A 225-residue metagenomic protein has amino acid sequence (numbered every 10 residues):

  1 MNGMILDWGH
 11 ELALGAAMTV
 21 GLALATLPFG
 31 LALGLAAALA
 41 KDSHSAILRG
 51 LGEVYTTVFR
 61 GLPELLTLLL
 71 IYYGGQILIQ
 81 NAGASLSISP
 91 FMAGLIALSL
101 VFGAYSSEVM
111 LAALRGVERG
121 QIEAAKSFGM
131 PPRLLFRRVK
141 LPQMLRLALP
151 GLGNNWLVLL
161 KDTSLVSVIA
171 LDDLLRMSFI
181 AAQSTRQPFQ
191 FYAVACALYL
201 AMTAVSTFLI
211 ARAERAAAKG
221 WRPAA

Functional and structural regions predicted by a protein language model:
M1-A225: Transmembrane alpha-helices and adjacent helix-loop boundaries
